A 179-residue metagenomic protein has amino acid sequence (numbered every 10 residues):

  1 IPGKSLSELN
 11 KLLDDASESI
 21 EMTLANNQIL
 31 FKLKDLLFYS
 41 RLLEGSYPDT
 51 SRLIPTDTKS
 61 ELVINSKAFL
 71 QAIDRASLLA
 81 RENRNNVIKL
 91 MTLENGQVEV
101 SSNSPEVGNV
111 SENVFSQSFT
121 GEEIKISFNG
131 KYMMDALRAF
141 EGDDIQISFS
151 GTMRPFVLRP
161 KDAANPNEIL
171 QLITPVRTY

Functional and structural regions predicted by a protein language model:
I1-L43, T58-Y179: DNA polymerase processivity clamps
L53-D57: Bateman (tandem CBS) regulatory domains
